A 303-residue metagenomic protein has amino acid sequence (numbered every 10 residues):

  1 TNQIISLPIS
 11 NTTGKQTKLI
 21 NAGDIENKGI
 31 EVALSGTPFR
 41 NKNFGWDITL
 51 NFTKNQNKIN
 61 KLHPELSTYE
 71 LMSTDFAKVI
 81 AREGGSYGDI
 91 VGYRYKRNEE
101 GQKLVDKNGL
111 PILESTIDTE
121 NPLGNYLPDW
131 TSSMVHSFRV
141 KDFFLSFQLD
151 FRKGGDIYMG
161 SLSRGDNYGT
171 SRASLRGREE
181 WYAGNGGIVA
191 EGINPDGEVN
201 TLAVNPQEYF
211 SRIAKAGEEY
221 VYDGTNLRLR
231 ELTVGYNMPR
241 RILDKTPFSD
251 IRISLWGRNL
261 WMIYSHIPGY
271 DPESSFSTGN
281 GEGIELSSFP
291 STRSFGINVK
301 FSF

Functional and structural regions predicted by a protein language model:
T1-A22, T49, N57-L127, V135 (+4 more regions): Surface-exposed, extracytoplasmic segments of Gram-negative outer-membrane nutrient-acquisition systems
T1-N2, N27, F39-N41, N51-I59 (+4 more regions): Structural signature of outer-membrane beta-barrel domains
G14, K42, G85-Y87, S137 (+3 more regions): A generic structural signal for short, solvent-exposed coil/turn residues that cap or connect secondary-structure
T17-N43, S86, L123-T131, L286-G296: Outer-membrane beta-barrel signature, preferentially recognizing the C-terminal barrel domain of Gram-negative
K28-P38, W46-K54, S132-F138, F143-F151 (+3 more regions): Membrane-embedded beta-strands that build the outer-membrane beta-barrel scaffold
F39-W46, I59-P64, R240-I253: Short loop/turn motifs that connect adjacent beta-strands in outer-membrane beta-barrel proteins
A190-F303: Membrane-interface anchoring segments and C-terminal beta-barrel signals
